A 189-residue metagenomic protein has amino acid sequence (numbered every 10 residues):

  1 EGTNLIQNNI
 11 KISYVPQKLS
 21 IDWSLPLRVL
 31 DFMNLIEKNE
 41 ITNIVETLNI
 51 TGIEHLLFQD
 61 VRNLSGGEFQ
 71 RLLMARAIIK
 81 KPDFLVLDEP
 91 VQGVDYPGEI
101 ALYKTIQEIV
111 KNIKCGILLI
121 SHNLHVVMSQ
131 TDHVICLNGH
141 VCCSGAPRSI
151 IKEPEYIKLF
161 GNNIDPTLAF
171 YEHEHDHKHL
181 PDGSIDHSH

Functional and structural regions predicted by a protein language model:
I41-F58: Conserved ABC ATPase "signature" region
D60-L64, E68: Conserved ABC ATPase signature
K81: Conserved catalytic motifs of ABC-family nucleotide-binding domains
L85-E89: Catalytic Walker B motif of ABC-type/P-loop ATPase nucleotide-binding domains
S121-H122: H-loop/switch region of ABC-family ATPase nucleotide-binding domains
V134-P147: H-loop (His-switch) and adjacent beta-strand-loop-beta switch element of ABC-type ATPase nucleotide-binding domains
K152, L159-H189: ABC ATPase nucleotide-binding domains
